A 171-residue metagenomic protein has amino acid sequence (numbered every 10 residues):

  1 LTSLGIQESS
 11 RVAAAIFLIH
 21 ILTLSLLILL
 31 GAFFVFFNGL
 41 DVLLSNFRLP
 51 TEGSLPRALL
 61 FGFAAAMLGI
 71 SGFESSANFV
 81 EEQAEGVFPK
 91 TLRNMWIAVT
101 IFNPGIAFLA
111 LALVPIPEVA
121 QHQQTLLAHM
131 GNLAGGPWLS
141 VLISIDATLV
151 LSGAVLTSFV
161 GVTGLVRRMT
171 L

Functional and structural regions predicted by a protein language model:
L1-I19, N78-E82: Membrane-water interface regions at transmembrane-helix termini and the short interhelical loops of multi-pass membrane
L1-L4, T23-F34, G105-L109, V150-G153: Residue-level signal for alpha-helical transmembrane segments in multi-pass membrane proteins
S3, A66-E74, V99, N103-F108 (+1 more regions): Transmembrane alpha-helical segments of multi-pass membrane transport proteins and ion-pumping complexes
L4-R11, E52-L55, V87-K90, G131-V141: Juxtamembrane loop-transmembrane helix junctions in multi-pass integral membrane proteins, especially the extracellular
A14-G72, N78, I101, L111-T125 (+1 more regions): Helix-loop-helix junctions that connect adjacent transmembrane segments in multi-pass membrane transporters
L49-N94, L142-V155: Hydrophobic, membrane-embedded alpha-helices of multi-pass small-molecule transporters
T91-G153: TM-loop-TM module centered on a large, flexible mid-protein loop between adjacent transmembrane helices in multi-pass
T163-L171: Juxtamembrane helix-loop transition segments at the membrane interface in multi-pass membrane proteins
